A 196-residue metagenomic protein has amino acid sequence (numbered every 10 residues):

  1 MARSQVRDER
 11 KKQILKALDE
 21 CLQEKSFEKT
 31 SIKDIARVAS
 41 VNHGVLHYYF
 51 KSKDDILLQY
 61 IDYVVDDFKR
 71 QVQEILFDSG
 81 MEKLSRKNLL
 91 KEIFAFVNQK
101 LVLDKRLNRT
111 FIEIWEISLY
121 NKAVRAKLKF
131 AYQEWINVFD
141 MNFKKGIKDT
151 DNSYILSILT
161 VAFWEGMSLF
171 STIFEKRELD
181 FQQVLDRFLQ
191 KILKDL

Functional and structural regions predicted by a protein language model:
M1-E9: N-terminal intrinsically disordered/low-complexity leader segments
Q13, C21-Q59: Helix-turn-helix
I32, D62-K69: Short, basic, alpha-helical segments at the C-terminal edge of helix-turn-helix-like DNA-binding modules
K51-D55, G80-L84, N98, V102 (+6 more regions): Residues in soluble alpha-helical coiled-coils and helical-bundle/repeat scaffolds
Q59, Q73-L103, L156-T160, Q182: Hydrophobic alpha-helical connector segments
I93, V97, F111-W115, T160 (+1 more regions): Short alpha-helical scaffolding segments that buttress acidic/His motifs in well-ordered protein cores
L103-I112, L119-I147: Amphipathic alpha-helical packing segments from all-alpha helical-bundle domains
R125-K129, K145-L196: Hydrophobic/aromatic-rich alpha-helical bundle segments in the mid-to-C-terminal region
